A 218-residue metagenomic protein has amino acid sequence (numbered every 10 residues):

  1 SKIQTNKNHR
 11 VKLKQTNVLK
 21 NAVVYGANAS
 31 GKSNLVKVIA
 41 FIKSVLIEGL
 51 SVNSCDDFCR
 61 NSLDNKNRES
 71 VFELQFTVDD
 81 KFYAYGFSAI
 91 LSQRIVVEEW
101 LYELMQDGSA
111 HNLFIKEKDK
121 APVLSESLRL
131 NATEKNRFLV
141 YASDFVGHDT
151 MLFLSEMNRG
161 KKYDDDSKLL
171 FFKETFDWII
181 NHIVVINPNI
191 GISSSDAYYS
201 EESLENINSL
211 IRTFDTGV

Functional and structural regions predicted by a protein language model:
S1-F41: Pre-Walker A-like glycine/lysine-rich segment at the N-terminus of P-loop NTPase domains
A22, F72, M151-L152: A broad, low-specificity signal marking well-ordered, structured residues that form hydrophobic/aromatic
L35-V36, I47, Y85-G86: Short, conserved acidic/polar surface loops in the N-terminal third of protein domains
I42-S54: Post-Walker A helix-loop "phosphate-sensing" segment adjacent to the P-loop in P-loop NTPases
V52-L63: A short, surface-exposed loop/turn module that caps and links secondary-structure elements
N65-S88, V96-E99: Conserved amphipathic alpha-helical "coupling/scaffold" segments that transmit conformational changes between domains
A84-V218: Electropositive, glycine-dotted interaction segments that contact anionic polymers or phosphate-rich ligands
